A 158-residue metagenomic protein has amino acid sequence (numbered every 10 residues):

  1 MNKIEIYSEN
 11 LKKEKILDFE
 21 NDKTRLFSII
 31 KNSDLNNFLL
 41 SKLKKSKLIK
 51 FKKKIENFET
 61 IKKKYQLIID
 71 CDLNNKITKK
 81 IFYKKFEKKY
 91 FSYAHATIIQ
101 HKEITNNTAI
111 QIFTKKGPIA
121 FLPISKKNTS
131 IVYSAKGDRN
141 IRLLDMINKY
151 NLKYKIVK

Functional and structural regions predicted by a protein language model:
N2-F82, F86-H95: Conserved N-terminal helical subregion
N74-V157: Conserved FAD-binding catalytic core of PHBH/FMO-like flavoproteins
